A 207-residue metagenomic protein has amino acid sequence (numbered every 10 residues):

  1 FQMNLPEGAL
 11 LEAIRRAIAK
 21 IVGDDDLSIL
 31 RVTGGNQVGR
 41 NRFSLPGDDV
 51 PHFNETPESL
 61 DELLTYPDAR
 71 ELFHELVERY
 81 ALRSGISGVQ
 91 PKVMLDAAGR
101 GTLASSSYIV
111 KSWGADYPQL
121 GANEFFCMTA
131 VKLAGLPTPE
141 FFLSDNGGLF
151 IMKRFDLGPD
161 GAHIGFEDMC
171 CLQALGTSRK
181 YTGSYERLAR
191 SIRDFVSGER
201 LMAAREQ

Functional and structural regions predicted by a protein language model:
F1-Q207: Phosphate/dinucleotide-binding and metal-coordinating scaffold of catalytic cores in nucleotide-dependent enzymes
